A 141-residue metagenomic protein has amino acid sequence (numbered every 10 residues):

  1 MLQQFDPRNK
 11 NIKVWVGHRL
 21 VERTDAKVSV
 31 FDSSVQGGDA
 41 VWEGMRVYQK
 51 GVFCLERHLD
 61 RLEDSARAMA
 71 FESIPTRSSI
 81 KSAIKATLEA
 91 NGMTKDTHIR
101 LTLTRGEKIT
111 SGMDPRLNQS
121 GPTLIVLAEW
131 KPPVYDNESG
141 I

Functional and structural regions predicted by a protein language model:
M1-I141: Conserved alpha/beta cores of soluble small-molecule-handling proteins
